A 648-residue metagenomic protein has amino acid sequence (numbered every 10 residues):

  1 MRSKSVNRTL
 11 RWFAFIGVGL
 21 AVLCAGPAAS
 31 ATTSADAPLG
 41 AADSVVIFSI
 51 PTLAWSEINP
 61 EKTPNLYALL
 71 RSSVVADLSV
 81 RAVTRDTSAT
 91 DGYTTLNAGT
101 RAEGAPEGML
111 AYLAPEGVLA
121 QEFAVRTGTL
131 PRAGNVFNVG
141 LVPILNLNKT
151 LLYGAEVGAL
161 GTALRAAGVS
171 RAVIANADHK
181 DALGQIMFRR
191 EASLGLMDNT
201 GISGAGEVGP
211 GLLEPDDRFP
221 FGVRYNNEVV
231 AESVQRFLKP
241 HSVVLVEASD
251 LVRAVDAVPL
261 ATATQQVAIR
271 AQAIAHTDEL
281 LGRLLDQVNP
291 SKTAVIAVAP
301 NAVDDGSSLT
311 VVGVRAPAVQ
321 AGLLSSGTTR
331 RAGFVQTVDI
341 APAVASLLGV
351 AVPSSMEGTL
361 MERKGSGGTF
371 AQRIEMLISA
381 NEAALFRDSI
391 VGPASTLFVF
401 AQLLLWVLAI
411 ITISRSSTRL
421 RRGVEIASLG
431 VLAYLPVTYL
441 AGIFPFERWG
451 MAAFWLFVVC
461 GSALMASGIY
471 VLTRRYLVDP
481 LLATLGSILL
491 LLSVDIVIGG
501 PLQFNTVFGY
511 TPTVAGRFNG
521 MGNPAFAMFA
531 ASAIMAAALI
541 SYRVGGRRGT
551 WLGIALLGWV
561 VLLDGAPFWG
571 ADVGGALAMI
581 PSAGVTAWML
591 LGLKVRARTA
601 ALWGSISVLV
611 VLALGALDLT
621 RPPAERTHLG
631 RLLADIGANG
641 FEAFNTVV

Functional and structural regions predicted by a protein language model:
R2-A14: Bacterial N-terminal signal peptides that target proteins for export
F13-A25: Bacterial N-terminal signal peptides
S30-S389: Soluble extramembrane regions of membrane proteins in the secretory/endomembrane system
E279, V338-P342, T438, S462 (+3 more regions): Feature representing long, continuous alpha-helical segments
L284-Q287, L347, G430, Y439 (+4 more regions): Generic, well-ordered alpha-helical scaffold segments in large soluble proteins
G368-I374, A634-V648: Extracytosolic (periplasmic/ER-lumenal) interhelical loops and adjacent juxtamembrane/interface segments of multi-pass
E375-P512, P524-R543: Core alpha-helical transmembrane segments of integral membrane proteins
S467-S605, A613-I636, V647: Generic detector of multi-pass transmembrane helix bundles and their immediately adjacent loops in polytopic membrane
